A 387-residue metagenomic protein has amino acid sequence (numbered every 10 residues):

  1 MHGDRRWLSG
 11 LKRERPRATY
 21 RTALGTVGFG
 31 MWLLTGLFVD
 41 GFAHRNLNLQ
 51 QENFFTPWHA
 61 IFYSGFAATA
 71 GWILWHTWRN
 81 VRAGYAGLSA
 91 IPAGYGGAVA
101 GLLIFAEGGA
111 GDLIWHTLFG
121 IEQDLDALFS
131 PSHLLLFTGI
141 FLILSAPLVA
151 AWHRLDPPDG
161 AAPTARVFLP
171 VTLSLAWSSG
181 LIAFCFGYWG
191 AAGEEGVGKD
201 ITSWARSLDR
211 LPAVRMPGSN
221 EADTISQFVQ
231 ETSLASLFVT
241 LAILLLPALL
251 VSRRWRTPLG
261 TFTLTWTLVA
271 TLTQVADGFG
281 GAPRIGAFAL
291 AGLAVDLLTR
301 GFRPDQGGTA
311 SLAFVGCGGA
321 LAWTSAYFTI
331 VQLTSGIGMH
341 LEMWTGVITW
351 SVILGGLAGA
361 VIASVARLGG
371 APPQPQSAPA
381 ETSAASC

Functional and structural regions predicted by a protein language model:
M1-R21, V81-A93, R154-P170, G369-C387: Membrane-interfacial, low-structure loops and terminal tails that flank and connect transmembrane helices in multi-pass
H2-G71, A360: N-terminal signal-anchor module of multipass membrane proteins
T26-G36, G97-L113, L136-S145, R166-A191 (+3 more regions): Alpha-helical transmembrane segments of multi-pass integral membrane proteins
V39-A60, I114-L134, F186-V229, L333-W344: Membrane-interface interhelical loops and short amphipathic "cap" helices that link adjacent transmembrane segments
A60-T77, L134-A151, A235-L250, A287-T299 (+1 more regions): Hydrophobic cores of alpha-helical transmembrane segments in multi-pass inner/ER membrane proteins, independent
L88-A100, G111-L173: Membrane-interface helix-loop-helix junctions at boundaries between adjacent transmembrane segments
S236, L264-L297, G301, I337 (+1 more regions): Membrane-water interface signatures at transmembrane helix termini and the short loops that connect adjacent helices
A289, L297-P379: C-terminal transmembrane helix-loop-helix hairpin of multi-pass membrane proteins
